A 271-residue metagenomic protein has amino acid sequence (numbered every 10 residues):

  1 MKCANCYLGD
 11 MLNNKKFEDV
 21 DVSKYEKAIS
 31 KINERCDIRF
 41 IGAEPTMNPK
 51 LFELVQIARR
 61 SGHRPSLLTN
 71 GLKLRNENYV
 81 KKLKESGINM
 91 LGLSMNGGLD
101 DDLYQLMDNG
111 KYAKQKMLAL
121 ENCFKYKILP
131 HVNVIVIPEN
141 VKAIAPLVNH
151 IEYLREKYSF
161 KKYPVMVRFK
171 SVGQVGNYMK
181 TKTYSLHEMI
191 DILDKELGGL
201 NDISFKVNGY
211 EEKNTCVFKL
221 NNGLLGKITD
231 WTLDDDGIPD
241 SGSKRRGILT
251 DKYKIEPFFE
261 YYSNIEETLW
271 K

Functional and structural regions predicted by a protein language model:
M1-N5, D194-D202, L249, K254 (+1 more regions): Flexible, acidic/Gly-rich N-terminal and inter-domain linker regions that tether and position cofactor-handling modules
M1-V22: Canonical Radical SAM [4Fe-4S] cluster-binding loop centered on the CxxxCxxC motif and its immediate flanking residues
L8, S171, E260: Active-site donor-binding loop signature of nucleotide-sugar glycosyltransferases
M11, A43, N96, V172: Flexible loop residues that form catalytic and substrate-binding hotspots at small-molecule/glycan-binding clefts
N14, M47-N48: Basic, gly/Ser/Thr/Pro-rich low-complexity segments located predominantly at protein N termini
K15, D101, Q105-L106, G110-I238: Radical SAM enzyme [4Fe-4S]-AdoMet core and its adjacent flexible, acidic and glycine-rich loops/tails across
V22-I41, N48-R168: Radical SAM/AdoMet-radical enzyme domain recognition
G226-K271: Flexible mid-to-C-terminal extensions adjoining Fe-S/redox cofactors in radical SAM and related proteins
